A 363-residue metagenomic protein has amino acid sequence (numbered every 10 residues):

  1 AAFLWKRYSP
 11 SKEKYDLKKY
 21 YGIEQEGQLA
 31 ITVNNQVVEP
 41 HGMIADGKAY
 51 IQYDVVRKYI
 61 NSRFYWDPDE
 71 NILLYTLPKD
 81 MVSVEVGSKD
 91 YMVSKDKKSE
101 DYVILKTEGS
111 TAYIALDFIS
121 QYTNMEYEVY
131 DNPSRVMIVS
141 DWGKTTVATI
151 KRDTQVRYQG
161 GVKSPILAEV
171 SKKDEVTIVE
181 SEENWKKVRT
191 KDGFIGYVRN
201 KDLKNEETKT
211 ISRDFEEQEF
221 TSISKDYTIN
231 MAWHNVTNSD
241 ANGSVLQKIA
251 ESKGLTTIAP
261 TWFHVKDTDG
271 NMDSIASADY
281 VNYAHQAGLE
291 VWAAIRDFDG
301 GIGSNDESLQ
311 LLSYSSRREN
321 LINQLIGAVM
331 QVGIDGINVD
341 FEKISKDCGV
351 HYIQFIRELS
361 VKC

Functional and structural regions predicted by a protein language model:
A1-E182, S212-S224: Primary recognition of N-terminal secretory signal peptides and signal-anchoring hydrophobic helices
Q36, P78-D80, K89, G143 (+10 more regions): Solvent-exposed coil/turn segments that connect beta secondary-structure elements in extracytoplasmic/periplasmic
I51, V55, I114, F118 (+7 more regions): Extracytoplasmic/secreted proteins, especially bacterial periplasmic and envelope-associated proteins
Y75, K173, W185-T190, V198: SH3/SH3-like beta-barrel fold
D153-Q155, F194, R199-L246: Boundary/entry segment of secreted carbohydrate-active catalytic domains
L167-E180, T190, N230-A287: Conserved, compact domain cores that house catalytic/ligand-binding motifs in diverse enzymes and effector modules
A168, E180, K186, I195-V198 (+2 more regions): Conserved glycine-centered beta-strand/turn positions repeated across beta-sheet architectures
D226-N235, H264-C363: Chitinase-like catalytic core of GlcNAc-active glycosidases
